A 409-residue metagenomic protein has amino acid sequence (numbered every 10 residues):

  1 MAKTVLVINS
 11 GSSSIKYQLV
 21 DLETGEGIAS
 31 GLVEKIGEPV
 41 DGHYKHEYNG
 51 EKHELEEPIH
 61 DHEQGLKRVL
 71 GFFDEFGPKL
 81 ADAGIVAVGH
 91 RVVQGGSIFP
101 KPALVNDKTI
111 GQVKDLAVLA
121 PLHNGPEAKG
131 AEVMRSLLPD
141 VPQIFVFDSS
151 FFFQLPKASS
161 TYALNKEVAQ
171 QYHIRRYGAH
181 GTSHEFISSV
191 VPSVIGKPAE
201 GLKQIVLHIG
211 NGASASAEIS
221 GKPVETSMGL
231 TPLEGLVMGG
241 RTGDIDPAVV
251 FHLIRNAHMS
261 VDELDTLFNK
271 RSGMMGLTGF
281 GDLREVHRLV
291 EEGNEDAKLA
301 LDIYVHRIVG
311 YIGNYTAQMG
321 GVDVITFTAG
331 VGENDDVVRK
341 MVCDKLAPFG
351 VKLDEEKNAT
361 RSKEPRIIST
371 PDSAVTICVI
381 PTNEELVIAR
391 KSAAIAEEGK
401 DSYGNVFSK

Functional and structural regions predicted by a protein language model:
V5, S14-I59, G229: Short glycine-rich, Thr/Ser-proximal phosphate-binding strand/loop in the N-terminal lobe of ATP-dependent enzymes
S10-G11, H90-Q94, I209-N211, V322 (+1 more regions): Glycine-rich beta-strand-to-loop/alpha-helix junction loops that act as flexible
F73-H123, I144, S150-S159: Short beta-strand-loop/turn "lid" adjacent to the catalytic site in phosphate-handling enzymes
F151-I254: Glycine-rich phosphate-binding loop of actin/hexokinase-like ATP-binding domains
F186-V190, D302-G320: Phosphate/ATP-binding catalytic cores across multiple sugar-kinase/actin-like superfamilies, primarily ASKHA
I219, G279-F280, G321, G330-D344 (+1 more regions): Short glycine/threonine-rich loop-to-helix capping motif typified by GTGT followed within a few residues by an Asp-Pro
A257-A300: A mobile "lid/hinge" subdomain adjacent to the ATP/sugar-phosphate binding pocket shared across diverse ATP-dependent
D336, K340-E384: Conserved phosphate-binding/catalytic loops in two-lobed NTP-binding clefts
